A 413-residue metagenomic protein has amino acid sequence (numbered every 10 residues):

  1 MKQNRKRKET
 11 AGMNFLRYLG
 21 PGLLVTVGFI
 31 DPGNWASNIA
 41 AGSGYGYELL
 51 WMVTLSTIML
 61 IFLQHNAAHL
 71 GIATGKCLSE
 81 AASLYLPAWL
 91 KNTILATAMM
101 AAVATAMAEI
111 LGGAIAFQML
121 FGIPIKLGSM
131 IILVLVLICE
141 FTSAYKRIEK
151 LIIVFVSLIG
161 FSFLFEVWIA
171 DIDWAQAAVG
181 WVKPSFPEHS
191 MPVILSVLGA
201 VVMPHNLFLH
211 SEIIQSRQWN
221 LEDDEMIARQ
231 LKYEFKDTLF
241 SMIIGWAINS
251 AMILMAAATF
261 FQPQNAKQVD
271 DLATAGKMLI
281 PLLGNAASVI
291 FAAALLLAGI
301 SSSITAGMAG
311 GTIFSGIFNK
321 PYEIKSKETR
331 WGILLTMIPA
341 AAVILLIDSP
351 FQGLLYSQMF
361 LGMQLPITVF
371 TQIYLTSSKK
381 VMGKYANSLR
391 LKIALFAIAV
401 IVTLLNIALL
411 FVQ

Functional and structural regions predicted by a protein language model:
K2-Q3, S37-G42, H65-L90, I115-F117 (+3 more regions): Flexible loop linkers connecting adjacent transmembrane helices in multi-pass alpha-helical membrane transporters
V25, M52-Y85, T93-A101: Juxtamembrane transmembrane-helix boundary signature
M59-A67, W89-E109, A114-A144, G199-A200 (+1 more regions): Helix-loop-helix module between adjacent transmembrane segments
M59-A73, I214-Q218, D223, I243-T274: Extracellular/periplasmic helix-exit of transmembrane alpha-helices
A88-W89, K126-S129, F240, I300 (+1 more regions): Loop-to-transmembrane helix boundary motifs in multi-pass membrane proteins
I131-I132, E140-A170, F360-L361, L365 (+1 more regions): Membrane-interface loop-to-helix entry segments
V156-K183, L198-I214, T371-K380, L405-Q413: Hydrophobic alpha-helical segments and their helix-loop junctions in multi-pass secondary transporters
Q176, F186-P192, T368-Y374, N387-Q413: A generic transmembrane alpha-helix motif of multi-pass inner-membrane proteins
